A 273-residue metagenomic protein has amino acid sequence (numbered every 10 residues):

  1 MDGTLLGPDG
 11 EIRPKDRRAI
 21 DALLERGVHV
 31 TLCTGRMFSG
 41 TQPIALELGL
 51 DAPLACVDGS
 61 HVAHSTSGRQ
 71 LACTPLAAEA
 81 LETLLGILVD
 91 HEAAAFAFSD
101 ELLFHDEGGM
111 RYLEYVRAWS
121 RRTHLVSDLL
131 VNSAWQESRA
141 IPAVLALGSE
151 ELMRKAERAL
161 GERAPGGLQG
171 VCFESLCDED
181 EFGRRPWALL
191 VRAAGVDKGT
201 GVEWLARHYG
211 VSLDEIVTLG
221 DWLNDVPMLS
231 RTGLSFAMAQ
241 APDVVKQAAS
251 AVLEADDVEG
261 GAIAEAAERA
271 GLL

Functional and structural regions predicted by a protein language model:
M1-D9, L84, L229: Asp-based phosphoryl-transfer active-site loop
D9-A118: Active-site phosphate-binding/coordination module
R13, A188-L273: Mg2+-dependent phosphoryl-transfer enzymes with acidic/Ser/Thr/Gly-rich catalytic loops
R17-E25, V89, G161, E203-R207 (+1 more regions): Surface-exposed amphipathic alpha-helices with a cationic face
G27-T31, D51-A52, P142-A143, D214-E215 (+2 more regions): Short active-site oxyanion
G59, S175-L176, A239-D243: Short, polar loop motifs at secondary-structure junctions
S67-A72, Y112-L113, G183-L190, E268-L273: Short, surface-exposed amphipathic charged segments that create phosphate/polyanion-binding patches used for binding
F98-V217, D225: Conserved acidic, metal-coordinating active-site core of Asp-based, Mg2+-dependent phosphoryl-transfer enzymes
